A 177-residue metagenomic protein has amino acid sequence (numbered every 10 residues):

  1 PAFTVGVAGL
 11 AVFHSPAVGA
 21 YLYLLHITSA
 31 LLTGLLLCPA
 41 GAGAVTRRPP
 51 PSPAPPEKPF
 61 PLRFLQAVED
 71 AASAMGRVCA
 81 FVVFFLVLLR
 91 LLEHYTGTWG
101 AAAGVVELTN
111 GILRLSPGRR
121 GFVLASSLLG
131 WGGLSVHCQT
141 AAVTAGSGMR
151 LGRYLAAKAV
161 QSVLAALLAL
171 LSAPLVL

Functional and structural regions predicted by a protein language model:
P1-S15, L35, P39, G130-T140: Alpha-helical transmembrane segments and, especially, the helix-loop junctions at the ends of these helices
F3, I27-L31, G121-L177: C-terminal transmembrane helix pair
A11-G19, A173-L177: Helix-coil boundary and interhelical linker segments in multi-pass alpha-helical membrane proteins
V18-G34: Alpha-helical transmembrane segments
G19-A20, L24, G76-A80, L124 (+1 more regions): Hydrophobic alpha-helical transmembrane segments
G34, C38-R47, H94, T98 (+2 more regions): Transmembrane helix-loop junctions in multipass membrane proteins, especially transporters and channels
G41-E69: Intrinsically disordered, low-complexity non-transmembrane regions of multi-pass membrane transporters
F64-L129, G133: Transmembrane helical segments that form the transport core of multi-pass membrane transport proteins
